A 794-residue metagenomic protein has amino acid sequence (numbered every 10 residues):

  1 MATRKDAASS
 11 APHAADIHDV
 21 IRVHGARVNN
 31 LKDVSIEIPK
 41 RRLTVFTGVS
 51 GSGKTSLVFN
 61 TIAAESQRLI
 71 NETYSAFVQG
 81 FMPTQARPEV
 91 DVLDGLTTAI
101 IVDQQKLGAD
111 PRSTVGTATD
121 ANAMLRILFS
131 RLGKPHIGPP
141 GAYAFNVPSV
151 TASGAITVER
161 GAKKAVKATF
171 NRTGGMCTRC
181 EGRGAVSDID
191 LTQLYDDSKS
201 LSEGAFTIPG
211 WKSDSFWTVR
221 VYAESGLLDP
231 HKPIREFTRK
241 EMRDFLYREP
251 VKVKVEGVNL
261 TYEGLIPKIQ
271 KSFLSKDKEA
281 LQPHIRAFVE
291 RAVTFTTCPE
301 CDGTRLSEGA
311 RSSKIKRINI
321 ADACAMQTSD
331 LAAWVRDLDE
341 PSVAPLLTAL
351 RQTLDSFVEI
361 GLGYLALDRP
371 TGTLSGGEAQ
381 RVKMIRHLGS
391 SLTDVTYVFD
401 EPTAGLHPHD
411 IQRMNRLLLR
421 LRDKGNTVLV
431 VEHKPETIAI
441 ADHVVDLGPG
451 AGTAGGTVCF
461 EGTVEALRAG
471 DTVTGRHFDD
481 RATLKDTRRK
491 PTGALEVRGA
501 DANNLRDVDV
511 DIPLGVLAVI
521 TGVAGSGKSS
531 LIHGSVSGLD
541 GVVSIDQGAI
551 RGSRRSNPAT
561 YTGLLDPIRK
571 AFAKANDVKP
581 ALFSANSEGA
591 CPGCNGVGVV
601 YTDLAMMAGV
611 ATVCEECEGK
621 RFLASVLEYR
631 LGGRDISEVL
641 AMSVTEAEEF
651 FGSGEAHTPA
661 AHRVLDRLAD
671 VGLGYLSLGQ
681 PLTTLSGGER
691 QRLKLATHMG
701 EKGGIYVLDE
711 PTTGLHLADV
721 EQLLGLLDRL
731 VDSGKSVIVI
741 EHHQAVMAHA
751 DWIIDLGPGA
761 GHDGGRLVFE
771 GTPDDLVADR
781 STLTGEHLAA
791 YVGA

Functional and structural regions predicted by a protein language model:
A2-T373, A379-V395, L417-D423, E496-T684 (+3 more regions): P-loop/Walker A nucleotide phosphate-binding surfaces of NTP-dependent enzymes
I127-R131, L467-R489, K570-K574, V777-A794: C-terminal boundary and immediately downstream tail of ABC-type ATPase nucleotide-binding domains
T371, E401-A404, L682, T712-T713: Short loop immediately C-terminal to the Walker-B catalytic DE motif in ABC-type ATPase nucleotide-binding domains
T396-F399, Y706-V707, I738: Walker B beta-strand of ABC/ABC-like P-loop ATPase nucleotide-binding domains, specifically the conserved hydrophobic
H407-R416, L717-G725: Conserved D-loop/post-Walker B switch-helix segment of ABC ATPase nucleotide-binding domains
T427, I440-D446, R729, S736 (+1 more regions): Conserved catalytic segment of ABC-fold P-loop ATPases
V431-H433, I740-H742: H-loop/switch region of ABC-family ATPase nucleotide-binding domains
H443-D479, S556, Y561, D755-H787: Conserved beta-strand-loop-alpha-helix hinge in the C-terminal portion of ABC ATPase nucleotide-binding domains
